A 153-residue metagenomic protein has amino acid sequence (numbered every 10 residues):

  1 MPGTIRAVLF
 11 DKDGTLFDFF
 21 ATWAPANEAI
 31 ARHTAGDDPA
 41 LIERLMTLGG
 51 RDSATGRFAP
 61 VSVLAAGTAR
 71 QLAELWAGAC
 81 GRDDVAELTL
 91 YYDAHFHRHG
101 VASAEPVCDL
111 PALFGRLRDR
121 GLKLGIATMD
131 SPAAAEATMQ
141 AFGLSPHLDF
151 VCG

Functional and structural regions predicted by a protein language model:
T4-R120: N-terminal helical cap/lid subdomain that shapes the substrate entry/recognition surface in HAD-like hydrolases
S103-E105, A112, G125-G153: Substrate-recognition "cap/lid" segment bordering the active-site pocket of phosphatases
